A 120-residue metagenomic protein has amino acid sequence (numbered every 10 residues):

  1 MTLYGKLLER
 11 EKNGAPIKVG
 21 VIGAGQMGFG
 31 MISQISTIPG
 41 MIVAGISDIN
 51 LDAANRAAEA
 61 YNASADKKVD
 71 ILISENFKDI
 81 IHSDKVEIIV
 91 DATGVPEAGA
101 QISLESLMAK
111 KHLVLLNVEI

Functional and structural regions predicted by a protein language model:
M1-M108: N-terminal glycine-/serine-/threonine-rich beta1-alpha1-beta2 phosphate-ribose binding loop of Rossmann-like
I102-I120: Beta-strand-loop-alpha-helix segment that lines the small-molecule cofactor/substrate pocket of alpha/beta enzymes
